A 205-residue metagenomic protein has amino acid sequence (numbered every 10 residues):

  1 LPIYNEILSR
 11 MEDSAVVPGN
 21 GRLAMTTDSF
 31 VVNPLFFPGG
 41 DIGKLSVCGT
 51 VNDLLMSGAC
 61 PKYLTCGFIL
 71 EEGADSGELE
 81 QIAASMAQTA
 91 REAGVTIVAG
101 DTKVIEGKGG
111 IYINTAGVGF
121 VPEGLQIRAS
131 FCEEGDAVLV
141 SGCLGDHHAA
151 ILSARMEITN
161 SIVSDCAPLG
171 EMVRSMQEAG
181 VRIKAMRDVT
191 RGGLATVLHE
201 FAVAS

Functional and structural regions predicted by a protein language model:
L1-S205: Helix-biased detector of long, well-ordered alpha-helical tracts
